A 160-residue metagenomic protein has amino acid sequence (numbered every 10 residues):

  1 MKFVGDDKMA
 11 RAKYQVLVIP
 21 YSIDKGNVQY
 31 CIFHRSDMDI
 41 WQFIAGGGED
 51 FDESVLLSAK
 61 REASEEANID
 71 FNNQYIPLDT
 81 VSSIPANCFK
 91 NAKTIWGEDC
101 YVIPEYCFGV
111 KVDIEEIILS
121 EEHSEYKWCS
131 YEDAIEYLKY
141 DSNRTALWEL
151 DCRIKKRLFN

Functional and structural regions predicted by a protein language model:
M1-G26, E98: Acidic, metal-coordinating catalytic segment for phosphate/diphosphate chemistry, firing primarily on the Nudix
Y14-V16, V28, Y106, S124: Change "...and in nucleic-acid phosphodiester-cleaving endonucleases..." to "...and in nucleic-acid processing enzymes
P20-S22, H34, C107-K111: Short, well-ordered beta-strand micro-motif
N27-N72: Conserved Nudix-box catalytic region and its N-terminal flanking loop in Nudix hydrolases and closely related
Q42, V102, W128: Short aromatic/basic micro-patch
N68-E115: Active-site segment of metal-dependent pyrophosphate-handling enzymes, primarily the Nudix hydrolase catalytic core
E105-W148: NUDIX/MutT-family hydrolases
E149-R157: C-terminal alpha-helix
